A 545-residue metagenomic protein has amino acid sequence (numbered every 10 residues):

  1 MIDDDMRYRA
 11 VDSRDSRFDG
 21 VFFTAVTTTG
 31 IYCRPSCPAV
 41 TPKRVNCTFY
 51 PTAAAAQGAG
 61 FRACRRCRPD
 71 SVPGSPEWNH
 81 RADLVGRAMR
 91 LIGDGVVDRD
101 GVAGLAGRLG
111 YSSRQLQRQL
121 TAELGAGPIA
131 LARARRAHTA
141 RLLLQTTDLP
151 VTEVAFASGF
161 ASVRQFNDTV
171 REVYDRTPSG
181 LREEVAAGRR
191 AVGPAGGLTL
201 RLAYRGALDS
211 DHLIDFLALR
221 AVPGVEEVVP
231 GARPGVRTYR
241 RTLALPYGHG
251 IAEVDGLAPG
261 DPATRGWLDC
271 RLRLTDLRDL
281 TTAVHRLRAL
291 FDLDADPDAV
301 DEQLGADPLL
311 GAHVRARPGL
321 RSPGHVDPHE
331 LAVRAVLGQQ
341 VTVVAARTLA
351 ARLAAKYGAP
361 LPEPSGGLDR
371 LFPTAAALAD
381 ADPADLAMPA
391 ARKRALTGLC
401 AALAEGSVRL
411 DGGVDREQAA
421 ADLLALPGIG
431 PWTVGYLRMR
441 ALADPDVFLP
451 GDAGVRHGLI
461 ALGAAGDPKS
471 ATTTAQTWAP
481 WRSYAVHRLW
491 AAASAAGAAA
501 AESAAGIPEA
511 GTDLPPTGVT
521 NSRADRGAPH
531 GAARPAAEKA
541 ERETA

Functional and structural regions predicted by a protein language model:
M1-A545: HhH-family (HhH-GPD) DNA N-glycosylase catalytic core used in base-excision repair
